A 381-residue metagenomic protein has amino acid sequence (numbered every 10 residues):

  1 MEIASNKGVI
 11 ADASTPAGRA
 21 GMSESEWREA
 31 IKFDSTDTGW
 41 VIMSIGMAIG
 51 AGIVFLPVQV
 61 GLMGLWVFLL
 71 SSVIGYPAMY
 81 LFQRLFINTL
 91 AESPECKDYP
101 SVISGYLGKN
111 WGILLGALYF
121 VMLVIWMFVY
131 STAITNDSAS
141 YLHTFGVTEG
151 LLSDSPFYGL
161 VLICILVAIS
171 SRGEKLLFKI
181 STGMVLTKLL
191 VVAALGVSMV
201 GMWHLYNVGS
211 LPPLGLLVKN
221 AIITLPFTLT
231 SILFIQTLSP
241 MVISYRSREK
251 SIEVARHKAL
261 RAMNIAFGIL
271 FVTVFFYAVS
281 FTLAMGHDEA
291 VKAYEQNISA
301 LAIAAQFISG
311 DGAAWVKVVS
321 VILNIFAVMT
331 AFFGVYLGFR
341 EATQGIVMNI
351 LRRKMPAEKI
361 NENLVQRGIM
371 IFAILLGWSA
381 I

Functional and structural regions predicted by a protein language model:
M1-V58, Y80-R84: Membrane-interface "cap" regions at the ends of multi-pass membrane proteins
E29-A30, T132-L160, Y206-K219: Inter-helical loop and helix-membrane interface segments of multi-pass membrane transporters/permeases
K32, D37-G39, L152-V161, V254-A255 (+3 more regions): Loop-to-transmembrane helix boundary motifs in multi-pass membrane proteins
S35-V54, Y119-L123, L195-W203, L211-F281 (+1 more regions): Hydrophobic, membrane-embedded alpha-helices of multi-pass small-molecule transporters
P57-N88, P100, W111: Extracellular loop-to-transmembrane helix junctions
L81-L90, C96-V102, Y106, N110-E149 (+1 more regions): Hydrophobic transmembrane alpha-helices that form the core helical bundles of multi-pass secondary transporters
K97-K109, L270-V328: TM-loop-TM module centered on a large, flexible mid-protein loop between adjacent transmembrane helices in multi-pass
I134, S138, P156, L160-M199: Membrane-interface loop-to-helix entry segments
